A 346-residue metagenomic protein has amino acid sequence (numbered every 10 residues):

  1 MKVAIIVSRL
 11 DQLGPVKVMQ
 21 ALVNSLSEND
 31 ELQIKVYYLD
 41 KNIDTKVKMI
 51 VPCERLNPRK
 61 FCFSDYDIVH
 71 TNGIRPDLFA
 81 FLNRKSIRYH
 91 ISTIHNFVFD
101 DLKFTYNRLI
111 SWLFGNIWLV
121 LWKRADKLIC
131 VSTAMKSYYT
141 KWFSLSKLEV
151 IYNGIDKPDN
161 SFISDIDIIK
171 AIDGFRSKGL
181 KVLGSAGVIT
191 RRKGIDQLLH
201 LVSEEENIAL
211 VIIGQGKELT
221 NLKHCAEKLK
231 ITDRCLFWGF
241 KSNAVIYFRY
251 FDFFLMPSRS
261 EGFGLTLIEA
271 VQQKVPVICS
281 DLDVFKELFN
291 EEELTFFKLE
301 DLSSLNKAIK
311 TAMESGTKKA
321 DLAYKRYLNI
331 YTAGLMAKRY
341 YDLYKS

Functional and structural regions predicted by a protein language model:
I5-K60, M135-W142: N-terminal strand-loop element at the rim of the active site of nucleotide-sugar-dependent glycosyltransferases
L13-N24, K181-E204, K217-K223: A conserved mid-protein helix/loop that constitutes part of the nucleotide-sugar donor-binding site
T71-D77, I94-F97: Short His-centered aromatic/hydrophobic patch
I110-L128, W142: Membrane-proximal helix-turn-helix segments that form the acceptor-binding/catalytic region of lipid-linked
K223-G239: Nucleotide-activated donor-binding/catalytic signature segment of Leloir-type glycosyltransferases, i.e., the conserved
F240, R259: Aromatic "clamp/platform" in nucleotide-sugar-dependent glycosyltransferases that forms part of the donor/acceptor
P276-C279: Short hydrophobic beta-strand element within catalytic cores of glycosyltransferases and related nucleotide-activated
E291-L302, K310-G316: Conserved acidic donor-binding segment of nucleotide-sugar-dependent glycosyltransferases
